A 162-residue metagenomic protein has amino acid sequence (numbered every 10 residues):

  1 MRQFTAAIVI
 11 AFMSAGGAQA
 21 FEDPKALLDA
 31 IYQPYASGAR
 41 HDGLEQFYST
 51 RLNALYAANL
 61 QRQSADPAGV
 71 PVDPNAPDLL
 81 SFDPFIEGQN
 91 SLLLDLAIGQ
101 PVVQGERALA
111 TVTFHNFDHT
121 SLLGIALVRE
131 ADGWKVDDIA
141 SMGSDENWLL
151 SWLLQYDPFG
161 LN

Functional and structural regions predicted by a protein language model:
M1-F4: Positively charged n-region of N-terminal signal peptides that target proteins for export
A6-A15: Bacterial N-terminal signal peptides
G16-A20: Sec/Tat signal peptide C-region and signal peptidase I cleavage site
E22-G43, F47: Short, aromatic-enriched amphipathic alpha-helices that serve as compact interaction elements
Q46-L60: Acidic helix-start/capping segments at beta-turn-to-alpha-helix junctions
Y56-H119: Surface-exposed, charged secondary-structure patches
Q100, G124-A126: Short, surface-exposed charged micro-motifs
V103-T111, H115-S121, E130, D137-N162: Low-complexity, intrinsically disordered terminal/linker segments enriched in charged and Gly/Pro repeats
